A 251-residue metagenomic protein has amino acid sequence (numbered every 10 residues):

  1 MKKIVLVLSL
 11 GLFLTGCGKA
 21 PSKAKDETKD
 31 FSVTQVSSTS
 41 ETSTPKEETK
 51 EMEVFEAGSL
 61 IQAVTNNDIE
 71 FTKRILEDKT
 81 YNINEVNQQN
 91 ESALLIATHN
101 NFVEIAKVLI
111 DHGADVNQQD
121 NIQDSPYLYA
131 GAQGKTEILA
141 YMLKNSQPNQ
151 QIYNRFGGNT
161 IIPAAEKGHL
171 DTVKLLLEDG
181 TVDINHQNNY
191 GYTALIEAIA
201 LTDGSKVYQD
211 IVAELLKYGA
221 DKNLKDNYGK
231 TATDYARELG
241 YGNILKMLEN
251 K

Functional and structural regions predicted by a protein language model:
T15-G16: C-terminal motif of bacterial Sec signal peptides marking the signal peptidase cleavage site
P21-Q62, E70-F71: N-terminal, intrinsically disordered, polar/charged segments of Gram-positive cell-envelope systems that serve as
Q62-D68, I96-F102, Y129-K135, P163-H169 (+2 more regions): Ankyrin repeat A-helix N-terminal signature
F71, E104-I105, E137-I138, D171-T172 (+2 more regions): Conserved ankyrin/ankyrin-like repeat signature
L76-Y81, K107-D115, A140-N149, K174-D183 (+2 more regions): Ankyrin repeat domain, specifically the short helix-to-loop turn at the C-terminus of the second helix of each repeat
I83-V86, V116-Q119, Q150-Y153, I184-Q187 (+1 more regions): Ankyrin repeat boundary signal
K222-K251: Leucine-rich solenoid repeat scaffolds
